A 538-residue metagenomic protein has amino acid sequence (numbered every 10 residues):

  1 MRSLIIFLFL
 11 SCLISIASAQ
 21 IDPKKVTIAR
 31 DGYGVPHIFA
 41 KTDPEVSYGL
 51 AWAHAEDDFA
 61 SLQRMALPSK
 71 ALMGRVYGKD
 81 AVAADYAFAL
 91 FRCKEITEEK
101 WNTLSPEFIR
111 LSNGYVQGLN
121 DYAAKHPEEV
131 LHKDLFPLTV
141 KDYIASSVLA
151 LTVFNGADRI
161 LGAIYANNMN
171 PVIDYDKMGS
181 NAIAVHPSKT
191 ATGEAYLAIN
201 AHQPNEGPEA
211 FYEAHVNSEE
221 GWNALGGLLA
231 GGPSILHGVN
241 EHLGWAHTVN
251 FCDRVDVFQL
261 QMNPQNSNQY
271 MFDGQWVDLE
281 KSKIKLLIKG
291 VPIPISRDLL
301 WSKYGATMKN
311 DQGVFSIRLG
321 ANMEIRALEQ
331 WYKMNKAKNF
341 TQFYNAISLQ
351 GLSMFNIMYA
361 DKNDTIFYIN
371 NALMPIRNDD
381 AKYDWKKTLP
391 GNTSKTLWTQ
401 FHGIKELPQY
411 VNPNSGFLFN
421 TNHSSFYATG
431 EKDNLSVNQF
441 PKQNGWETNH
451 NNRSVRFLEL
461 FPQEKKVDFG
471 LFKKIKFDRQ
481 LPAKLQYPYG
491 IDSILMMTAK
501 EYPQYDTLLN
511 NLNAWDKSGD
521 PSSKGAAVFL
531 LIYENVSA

Functional and structural regions predicted by a protein language model:
M1-I21: Bacterial Sec-dependent N-terminal signal peptides
I21-Y505, A514, S518-G519: Mature extracytoplasmic enzyme cores
S523-V528: Short, charged early-sequence alpha-helical segments and their helix-coil boundaries
Y533-A538: Charged, long alpha-helical assembly modules
